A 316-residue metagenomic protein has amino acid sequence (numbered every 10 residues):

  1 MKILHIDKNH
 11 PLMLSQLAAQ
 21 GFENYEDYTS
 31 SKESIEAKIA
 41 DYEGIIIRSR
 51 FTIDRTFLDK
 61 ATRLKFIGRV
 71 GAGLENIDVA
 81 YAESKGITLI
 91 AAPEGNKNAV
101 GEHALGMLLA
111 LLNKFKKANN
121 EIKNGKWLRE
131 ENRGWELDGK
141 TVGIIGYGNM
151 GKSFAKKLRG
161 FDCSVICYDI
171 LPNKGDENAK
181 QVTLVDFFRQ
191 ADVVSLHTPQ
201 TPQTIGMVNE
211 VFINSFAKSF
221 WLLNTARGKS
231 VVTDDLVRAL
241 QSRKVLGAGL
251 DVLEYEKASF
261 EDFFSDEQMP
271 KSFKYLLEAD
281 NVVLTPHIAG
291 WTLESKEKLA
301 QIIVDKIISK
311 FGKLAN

Functional and structural regions predicted by a protein language model:
M1, N132-K218: Rossmann-like dinucleotide/phosphate-binding beta-alpha-beta segment
M1-I90, R189, N209-V211: An N-terminal-biased, well-structured beta-alpha scaffold segment characteristic of Rossmann-like dinucleotide-binding
E43-G44, F66, V193, W221 (+2 more regions): Short, Asp-centered acidic motifs that coordinate Mg2+ and/or phosphate in catalytic or ligand-binding sites
R50, D192, T198-Q200, A226-R227 (+1 more regions): Short glycine-/small-residue-rich Rossmann-like dinucleotide-binding loops
T52, G73-N76, A91, G95-N96 (+3 more regions): Residue-level detector of alpha-helix initiation sites
L58, T62-K65, I77-L89, L196 (+1 more regions): Beta-strand-loop-alpha-helix segment that lines the small-molecule cofactor/substrate pocket of alpha/beta enzymes
K85, P93-T141, S153-K156, G160: Phosphate-binding beta-alpha-beta segment of Rossmann-like dinucleotide-binding domains, i.e., the NAD(P)
S219-L222, R227-N316: Rossmann-like dinucleotide-binding domain for NAD(H)/NADP(H)
